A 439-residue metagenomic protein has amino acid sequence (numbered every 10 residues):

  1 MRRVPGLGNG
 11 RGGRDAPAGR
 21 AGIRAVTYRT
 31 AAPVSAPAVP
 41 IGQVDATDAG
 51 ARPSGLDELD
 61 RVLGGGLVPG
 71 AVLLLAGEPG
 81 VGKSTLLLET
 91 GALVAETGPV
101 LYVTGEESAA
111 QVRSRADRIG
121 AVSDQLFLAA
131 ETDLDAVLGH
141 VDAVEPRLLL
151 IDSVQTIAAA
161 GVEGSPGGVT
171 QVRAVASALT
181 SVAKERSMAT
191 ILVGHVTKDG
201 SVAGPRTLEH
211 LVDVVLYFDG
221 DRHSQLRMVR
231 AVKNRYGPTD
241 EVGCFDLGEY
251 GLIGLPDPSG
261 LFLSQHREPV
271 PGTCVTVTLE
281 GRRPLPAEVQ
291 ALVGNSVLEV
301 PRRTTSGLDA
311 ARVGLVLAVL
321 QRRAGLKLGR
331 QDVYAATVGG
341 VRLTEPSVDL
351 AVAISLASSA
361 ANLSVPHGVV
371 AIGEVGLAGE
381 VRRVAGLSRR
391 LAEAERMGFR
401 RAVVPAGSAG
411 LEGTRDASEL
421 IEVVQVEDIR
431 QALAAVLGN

Functional and structural regions predicted by a protein language model:
M1-D60, V68-L74, S84-P99, R113-L128 (+2 more regions): Peripheral, non-AAA+ core regions of ATP-driven protein-machinery
P69, V81, E106: ATP-binding Walker
G77: The Walker A (P-loop) glycine that initiates the GxxxxGKT/S ATP-binding motif of P-loop NTPases
V100-T104: Conserved RecA-like ASCE P-loop NTPase motor core of nucleic-acid helicases/translocases
G105-V112: Conserved Walker A/P-loop ATP-binding site and its immediately adjacent core in helicase/helicase-like ATPase domains
